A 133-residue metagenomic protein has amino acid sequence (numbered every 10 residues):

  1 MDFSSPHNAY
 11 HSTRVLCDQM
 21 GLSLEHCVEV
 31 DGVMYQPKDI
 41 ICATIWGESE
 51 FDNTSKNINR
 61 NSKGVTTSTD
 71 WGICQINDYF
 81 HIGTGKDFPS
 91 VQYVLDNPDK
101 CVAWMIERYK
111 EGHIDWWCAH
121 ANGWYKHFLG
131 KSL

Functional and structural regions predicted by a protein language model:
M1-F51: Export/targeting segments at the very N-terminus of extracytoplasmic proteins
D39-I41, T54-L133: Catalytic and binding regions of secreted/periplasmic enzymes and modules that target cell-wall glycans
